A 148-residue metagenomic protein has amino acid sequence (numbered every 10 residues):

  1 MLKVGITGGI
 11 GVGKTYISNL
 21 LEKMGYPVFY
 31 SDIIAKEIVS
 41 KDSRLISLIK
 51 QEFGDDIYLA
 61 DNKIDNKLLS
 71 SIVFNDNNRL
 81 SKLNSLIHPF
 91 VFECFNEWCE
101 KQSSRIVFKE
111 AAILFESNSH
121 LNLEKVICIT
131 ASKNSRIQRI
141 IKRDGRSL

Functional and structural regions predicted by a protein language model:
M1, S103-S104: Short, high-confidence coil segments that cap the C-terminus of an alpha-helix and link into the following beta-strand
V4-I6: Hydrophobic anchor at the beta1->P-loop junction of P-loop NTPases
G9, L21: P-loop (Walker A) phosphate-binding loop of NTP-binding proteins
V12: ATP-binding Walker
T15: Walker A/P-loop
E22-S31, S43-R44: Post-Walker A helix-loop "phosphate-sensing" segment adjacent to the P-loop in P-loop NTPases
I33-S103: ATP-dependent small-molecule kinase phosphotransfer cores that center on conserved nucleotide phosphate-binding segments
E93-K101, V107-R139: ATP-dependent NMP and nucleoside kinases share a basic, alpha-helical "lid"
